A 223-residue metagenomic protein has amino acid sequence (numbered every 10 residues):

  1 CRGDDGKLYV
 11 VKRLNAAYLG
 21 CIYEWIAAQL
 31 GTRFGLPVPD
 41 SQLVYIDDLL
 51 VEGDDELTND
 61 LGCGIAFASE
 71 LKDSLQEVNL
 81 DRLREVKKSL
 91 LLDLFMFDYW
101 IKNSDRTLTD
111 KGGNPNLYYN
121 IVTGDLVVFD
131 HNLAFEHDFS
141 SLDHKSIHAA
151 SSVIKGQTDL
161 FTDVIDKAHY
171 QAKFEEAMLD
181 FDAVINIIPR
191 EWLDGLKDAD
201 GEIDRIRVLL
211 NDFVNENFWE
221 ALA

Functional and structural regions predicted by a protein language model:
C1-Q76, L94-S104, V122-G124, A134: Conserved ATP-binding subdomain of kinase catalytic cores across diverse folds
V10, L14, E24, E52 (+4 more regions): A near-ubiquitous, low-amplitude feature marking generic local secondary-structure context
A28-R33, E85-L91, E136-D138, K145-A150: Short, low-complexity, polar/charged sequence segments that are solvent-exposed and flexible
S41-V44, T109, L210: Generic preference for hydrophobic/aromatic residues in regular secondary structure cores
L50-N59, T109-N114, L193-L196: Low-complexity, polar-biased intrinsically disordered regions enriched in Pro/Ser/Thr/Gly
L75, N79-S140: Conserved kinase catalytic-core segment
N120, G124-A223: C-terminal catalytic region of ATP-dependent kinase domains
